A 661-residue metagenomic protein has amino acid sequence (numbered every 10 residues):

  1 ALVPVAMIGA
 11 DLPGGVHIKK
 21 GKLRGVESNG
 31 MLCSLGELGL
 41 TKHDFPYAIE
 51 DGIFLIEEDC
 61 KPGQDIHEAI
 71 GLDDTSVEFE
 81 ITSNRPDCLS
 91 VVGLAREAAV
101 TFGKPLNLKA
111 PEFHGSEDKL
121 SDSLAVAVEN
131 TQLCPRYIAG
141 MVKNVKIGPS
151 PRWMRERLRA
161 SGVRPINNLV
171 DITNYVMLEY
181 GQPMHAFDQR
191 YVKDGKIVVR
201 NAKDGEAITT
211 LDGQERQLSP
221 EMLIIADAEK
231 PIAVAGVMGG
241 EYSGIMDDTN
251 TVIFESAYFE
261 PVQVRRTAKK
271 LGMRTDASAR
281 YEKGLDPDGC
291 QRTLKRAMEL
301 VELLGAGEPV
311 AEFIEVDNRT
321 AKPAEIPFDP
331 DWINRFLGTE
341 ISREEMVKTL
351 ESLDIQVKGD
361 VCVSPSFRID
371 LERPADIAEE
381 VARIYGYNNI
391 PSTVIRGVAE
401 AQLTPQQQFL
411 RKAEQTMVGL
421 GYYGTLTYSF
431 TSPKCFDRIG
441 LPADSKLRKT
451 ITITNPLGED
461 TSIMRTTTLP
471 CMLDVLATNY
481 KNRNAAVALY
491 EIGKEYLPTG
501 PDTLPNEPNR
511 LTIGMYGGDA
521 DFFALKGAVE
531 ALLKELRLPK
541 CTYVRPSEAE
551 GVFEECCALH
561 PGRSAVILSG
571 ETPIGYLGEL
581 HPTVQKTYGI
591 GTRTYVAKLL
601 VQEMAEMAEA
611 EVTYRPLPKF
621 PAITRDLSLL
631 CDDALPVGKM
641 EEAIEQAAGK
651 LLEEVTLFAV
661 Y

Functional and structural regions predicted by a protein language model:
A1, R155-E156, N167, T173-Y242: Conserved mixed alpha/beta core segments that line enzyme active sites in large multi-domain catalysts
A1-D118, G272, D276, R280 (+3 more regions): Phosphate-backbone binding interfaces of nucleic-acid-interacting proteins
G36-E37, H43-F45, F54-I56, I147 (+1 more regions): Conserved catalytic alpha/beta cores of large enzymes that bind or transform nucleotide phosphates and polynucleotides
D74-T82, P135-K143, D276-K283, T320-L337 (+7 more regions): Short, hydrophobic beta-strand segments
A98-E129, G305-I333, L337-E340, I377: Terminal amphipathic helices with adjacent charged low-complexity linkers/tails
G103-G115, P165-I172, V301-V316, K358-G359 (+4 more regions): Flexible, glycine/charged-enriched surface loops at secondary-structure junctions
I326-A485, Y661: Extended, well-folded interaction surfaces typified by the phenylalanyl-tRNA synthetase beta subunit core
S352-I355, T499-E507, T512, D519-Y661: A carboxyl-terminal module marker
